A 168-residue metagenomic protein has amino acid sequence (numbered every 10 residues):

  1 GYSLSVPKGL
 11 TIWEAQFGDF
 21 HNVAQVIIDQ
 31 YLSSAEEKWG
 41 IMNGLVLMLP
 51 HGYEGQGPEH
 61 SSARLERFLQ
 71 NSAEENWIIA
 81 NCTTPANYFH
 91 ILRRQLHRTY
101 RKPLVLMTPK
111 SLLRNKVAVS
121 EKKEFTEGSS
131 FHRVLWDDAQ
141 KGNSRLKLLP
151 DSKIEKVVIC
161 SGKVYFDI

Functional and structural regions predicted by a protein language model:
G1-S152, F166: Conserved thiamine diphosphate
S152-I168: Redox- and metal-dependent alpha/beta enzyme cores, enriched for Fe-S-associated oxidoreductases and cofactor-handling
